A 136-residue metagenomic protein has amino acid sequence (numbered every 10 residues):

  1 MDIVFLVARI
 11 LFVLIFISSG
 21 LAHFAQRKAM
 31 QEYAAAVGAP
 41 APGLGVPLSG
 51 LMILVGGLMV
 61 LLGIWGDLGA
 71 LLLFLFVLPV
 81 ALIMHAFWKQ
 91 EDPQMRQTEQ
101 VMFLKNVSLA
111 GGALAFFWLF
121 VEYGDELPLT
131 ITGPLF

Functional and structural regions predicted by a protein language model:
M1-A29, P40-V55, L61-F136: Extended, low-polarity transmembrane helix blocks
Y33-A39: Interfacial loop at the N-terminal end of multi-pass membrane proteins
